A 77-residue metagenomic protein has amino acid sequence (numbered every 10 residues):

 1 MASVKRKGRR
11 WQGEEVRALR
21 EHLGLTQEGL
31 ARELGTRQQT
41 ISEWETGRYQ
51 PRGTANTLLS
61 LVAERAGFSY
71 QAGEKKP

Functional and structural regions predicted by a protein language model:
M1-W11: A detector for short, charged/polar N-terminal pre-domain segments
A2, R52-A72: DNA major-groove recognition helix of helix-turn-helix/homeodomain DNA-binding modules
R10-H22: Short, amphipathic alpha-helical "recognition" segments used to contact nucleic acids or chromatin
R17, S42-E43, R52, S60: Key DNA-contacting residues within the recognition helix of helix-turn-helix
E21, G35, T46, E64: Residue-level detection of the helix-turn-helix DNA-binding "recognition helix"
G24-E43: Short alpha-helical DNA-recognition segment
